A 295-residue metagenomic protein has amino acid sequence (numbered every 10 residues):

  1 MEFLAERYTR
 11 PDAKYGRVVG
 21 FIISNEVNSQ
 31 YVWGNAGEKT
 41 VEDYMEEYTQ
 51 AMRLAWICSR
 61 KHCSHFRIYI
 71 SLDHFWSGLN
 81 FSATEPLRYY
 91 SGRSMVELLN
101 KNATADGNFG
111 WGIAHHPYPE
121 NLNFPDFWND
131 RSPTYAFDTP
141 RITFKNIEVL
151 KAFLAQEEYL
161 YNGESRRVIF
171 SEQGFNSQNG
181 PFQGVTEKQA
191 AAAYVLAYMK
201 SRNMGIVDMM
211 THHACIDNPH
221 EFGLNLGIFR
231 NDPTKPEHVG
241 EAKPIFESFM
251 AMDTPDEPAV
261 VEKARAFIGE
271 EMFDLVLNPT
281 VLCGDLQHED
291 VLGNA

Functional and structural regions predicted by a protein language model:
E2-P11, R17, D43-G184: Noncatalytic carbohydrate-binding groove/subsite architecture in carbohydrate-active enzymes
A5, A13, A36, A51 (+15 more regions): A sequence-composition feature that detects small, non-aromatic residues
D12, N25, S29, G34-E46: Internal, well-ordered domain-core segments that constitute the primary functional module of diverse proteins
R17, I22, V27, V32-W33 (+1 more regions): Aromatic-rich peripheral "rim/lid" segments of glycoside hydrolase catalytic domains that contact and position glycan
G37-K39, N129-T134, L226-N231: Short glycine/proline- and charge-enriched loop/turn segments that cap or connect secondary-structure elements
T40, P86-S94, P236-F246: Secondary-structure junction/capping motif
